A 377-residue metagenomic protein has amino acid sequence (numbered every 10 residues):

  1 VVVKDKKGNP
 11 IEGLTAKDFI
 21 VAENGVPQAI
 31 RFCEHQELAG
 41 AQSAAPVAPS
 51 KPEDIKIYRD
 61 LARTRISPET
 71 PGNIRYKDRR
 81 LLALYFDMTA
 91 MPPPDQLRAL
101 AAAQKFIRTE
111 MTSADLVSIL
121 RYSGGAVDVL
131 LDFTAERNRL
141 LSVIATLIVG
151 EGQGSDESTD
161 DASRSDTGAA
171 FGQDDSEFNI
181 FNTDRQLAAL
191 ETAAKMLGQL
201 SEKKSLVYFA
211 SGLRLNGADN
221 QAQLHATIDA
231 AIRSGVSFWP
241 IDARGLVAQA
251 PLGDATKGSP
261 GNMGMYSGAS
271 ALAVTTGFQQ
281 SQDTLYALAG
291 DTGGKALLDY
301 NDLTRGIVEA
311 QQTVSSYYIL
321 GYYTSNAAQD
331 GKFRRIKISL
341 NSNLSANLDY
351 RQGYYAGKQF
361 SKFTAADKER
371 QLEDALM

Functional and structural regions predicted by a protein language model:
V1-M377: Scaffold/interface architecture of coatomer-like assemblies
